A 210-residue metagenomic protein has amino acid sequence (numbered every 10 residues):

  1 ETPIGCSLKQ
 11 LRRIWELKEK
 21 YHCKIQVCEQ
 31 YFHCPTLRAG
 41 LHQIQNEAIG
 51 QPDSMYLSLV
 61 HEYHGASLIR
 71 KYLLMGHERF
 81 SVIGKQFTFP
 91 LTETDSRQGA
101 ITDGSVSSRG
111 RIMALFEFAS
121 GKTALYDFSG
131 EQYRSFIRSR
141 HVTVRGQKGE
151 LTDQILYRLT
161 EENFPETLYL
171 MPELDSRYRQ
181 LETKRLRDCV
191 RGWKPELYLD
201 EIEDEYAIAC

Functional and structural regions predicted by a protein language model:
E1-F32: Beta-strand-loop-alpha-helix segment that lines the small-molecule cofactor/substrate pocket of alpha/beta enzymes
L8-R12, T36-L37, F89-E93: Short, charged, surface-exposed secondary-structure boundary motifs
R13-I14, A39, L68: A short acidic, amphipathic alpha-helical/loop segment
E16-K20, H42-N46, K71-L73, G99: Short, hinge-like loop/turn segments at secondary-structure boundaries
P35-D53: Rossmann-like NAD(P)H-binding beta-loop-alpha module
Q51-S139, T143: Rossmann-like dinucleotide-binding domain that binds NAD(P)(H)
S105, T143-C210: C-terminal glycine/acidic-rich active-site capping loop/insertion
